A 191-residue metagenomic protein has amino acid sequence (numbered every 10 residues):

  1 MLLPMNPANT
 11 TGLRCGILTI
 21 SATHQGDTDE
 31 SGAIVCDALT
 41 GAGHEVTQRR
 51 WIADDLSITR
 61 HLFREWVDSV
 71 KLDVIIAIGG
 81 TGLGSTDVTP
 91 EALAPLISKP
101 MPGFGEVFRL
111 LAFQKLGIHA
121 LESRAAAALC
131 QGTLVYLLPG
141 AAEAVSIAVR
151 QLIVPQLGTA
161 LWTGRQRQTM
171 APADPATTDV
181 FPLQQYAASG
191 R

Functional and structural regions predicted by a protein language model:
M1-R191: Non-catalytic beta/alpha edge segments that cap or flank active sites
